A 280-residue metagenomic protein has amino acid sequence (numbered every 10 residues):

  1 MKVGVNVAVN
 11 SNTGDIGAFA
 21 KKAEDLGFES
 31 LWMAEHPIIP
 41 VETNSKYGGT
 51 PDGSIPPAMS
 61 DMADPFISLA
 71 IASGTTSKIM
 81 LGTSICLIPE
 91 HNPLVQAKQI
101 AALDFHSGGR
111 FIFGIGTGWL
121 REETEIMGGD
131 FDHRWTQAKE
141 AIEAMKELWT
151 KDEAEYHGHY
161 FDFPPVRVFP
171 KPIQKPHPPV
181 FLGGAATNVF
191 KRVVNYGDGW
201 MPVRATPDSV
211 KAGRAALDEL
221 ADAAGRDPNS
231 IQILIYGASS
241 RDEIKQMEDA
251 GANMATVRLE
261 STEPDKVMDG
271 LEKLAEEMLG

Functional and structural regions predicted by a protein language model:
M1-G280: Active-site-adjacent structural elements that line small-molecule/cofactor binding pockets in enzymes
